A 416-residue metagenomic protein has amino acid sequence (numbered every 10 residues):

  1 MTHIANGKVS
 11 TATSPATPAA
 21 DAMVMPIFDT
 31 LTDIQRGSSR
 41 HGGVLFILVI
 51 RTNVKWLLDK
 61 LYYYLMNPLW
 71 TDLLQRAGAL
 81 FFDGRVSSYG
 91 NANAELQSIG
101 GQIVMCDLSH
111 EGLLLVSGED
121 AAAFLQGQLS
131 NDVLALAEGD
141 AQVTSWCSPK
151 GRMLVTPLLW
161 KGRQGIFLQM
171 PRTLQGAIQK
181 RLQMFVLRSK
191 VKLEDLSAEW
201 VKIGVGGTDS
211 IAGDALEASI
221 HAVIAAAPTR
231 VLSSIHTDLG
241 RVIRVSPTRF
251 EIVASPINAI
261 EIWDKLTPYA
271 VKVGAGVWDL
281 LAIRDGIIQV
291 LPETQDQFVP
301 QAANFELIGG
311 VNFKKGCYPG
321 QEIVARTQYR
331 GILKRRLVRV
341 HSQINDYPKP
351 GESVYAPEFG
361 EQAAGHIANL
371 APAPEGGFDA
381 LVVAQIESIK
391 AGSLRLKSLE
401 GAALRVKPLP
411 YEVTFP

Functional and structural regions predicted by a protein language model:
G7-S14: Intrinsically disordered, low-complexity segments enriched in small polar residues
F28, F46, Y62-Y64: Aromatic (phenylalanine/tyrosine) cluster motif
L61, L65-V143, C147-S148, R152-L154: Acidic, proline/glycine-enriched N-terminal capping motif
V104-M105, L113, L136, V155-D285: Acidic, low-complexity central loop/insert segments
L108-G127, S197-T208, I332-S342: Short glycine-/aliphatic-rich beta-strand segments at the starts of folded cytosolic domains
V253-H341: Anionic-ligand-binding alpha/beta catalytic cores of soluble enzymes and soluble regulatory domains that recognize
A303-V311, A325-P416: Glycine-rich, small/acidic residue-mixed loop/short-helix segments
